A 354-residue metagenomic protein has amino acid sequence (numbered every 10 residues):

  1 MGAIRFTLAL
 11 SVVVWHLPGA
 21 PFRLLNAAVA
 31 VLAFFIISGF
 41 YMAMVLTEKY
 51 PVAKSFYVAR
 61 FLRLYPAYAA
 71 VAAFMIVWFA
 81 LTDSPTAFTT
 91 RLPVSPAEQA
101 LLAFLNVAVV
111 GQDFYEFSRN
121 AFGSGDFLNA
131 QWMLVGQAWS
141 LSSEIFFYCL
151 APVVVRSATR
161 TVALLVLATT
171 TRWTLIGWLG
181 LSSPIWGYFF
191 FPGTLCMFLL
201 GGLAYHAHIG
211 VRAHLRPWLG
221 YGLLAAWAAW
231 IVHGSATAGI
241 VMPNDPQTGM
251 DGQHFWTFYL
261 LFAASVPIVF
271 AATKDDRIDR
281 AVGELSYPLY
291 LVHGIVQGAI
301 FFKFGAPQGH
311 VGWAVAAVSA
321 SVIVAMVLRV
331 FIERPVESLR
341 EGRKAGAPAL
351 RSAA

Functional and structural regions predicted by a protein language model:
M1-E48, L62-A72, P192-G193, L291: Functionally critical transmembrane alpha-helices in membrane proteins and complexes, commonly lining
L10-L17, V77, L167-L179, G222-A238 (+1 more regions): Aromatic-anchored segments of alpha-helical transmembrane domains
A28-T47, W139-R156, A168-L215, H254-D275 (+2 more regions): Specific transmembrane alpha-helix
A30-L62, A67-T90, G202-Y205, V296 (+2 more regions): Juxtamembrane transmembrane-helix termini
Y50-F56, F88-T89, V154-T161, H206-P217 (+2 more regions): Membrane-interface helix-boundary motifs at transmembrane edges
A69, A73-S143, T257-S265: Membrane-interface helix-loop-helix regions
F198, W227-R334: Alpha-helical transmembrane segments of multi-pass integral membrane proteins
R334-A354: Membrane-proximal cytoplasmic C-terminal regulatory module of class A 7TM GPCRs
